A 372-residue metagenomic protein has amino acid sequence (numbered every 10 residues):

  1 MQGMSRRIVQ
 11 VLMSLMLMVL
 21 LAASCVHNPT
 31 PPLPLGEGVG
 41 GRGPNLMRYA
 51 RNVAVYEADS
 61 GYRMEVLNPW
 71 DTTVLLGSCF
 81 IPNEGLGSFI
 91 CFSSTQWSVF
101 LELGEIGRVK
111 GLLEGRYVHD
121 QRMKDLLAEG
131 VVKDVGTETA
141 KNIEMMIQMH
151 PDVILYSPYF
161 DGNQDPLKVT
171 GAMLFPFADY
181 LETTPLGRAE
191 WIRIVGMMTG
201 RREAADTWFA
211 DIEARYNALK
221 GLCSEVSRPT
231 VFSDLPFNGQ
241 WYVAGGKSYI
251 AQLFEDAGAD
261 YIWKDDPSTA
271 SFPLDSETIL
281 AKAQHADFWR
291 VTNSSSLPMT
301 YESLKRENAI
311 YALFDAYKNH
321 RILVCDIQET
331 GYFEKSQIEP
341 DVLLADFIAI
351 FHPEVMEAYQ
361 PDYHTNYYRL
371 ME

Functional and structural regions predicted by a protein language model:
Q2-M13: Bacterial N-terminal signal peptides that target proteins for export
L12-A23: Bacterial N-terminal signal peptides
C25-W97, A204-F232, K318, G331 (+2 more regions): Bacterial Sec-exported substrate-binding components of ABC uptake systems
E65-V74, I81-M149, V153-Y159: A short, structured surface patch at a secondary-structure boundary
S88, Q148, D152-Q240, K264-D265 (+3 more regions): Extracytoplasmic substrate-binding proteins
E105, T170-A172, A257, K318: Short, structured coil segments at secondary-structure junctions
Y159-V169, N293-K305: A ligand-binding cleft/hinge motif common to bilobed small-molecule-binding domains
G221-E302: Flexible, glycine-rich surface segments
